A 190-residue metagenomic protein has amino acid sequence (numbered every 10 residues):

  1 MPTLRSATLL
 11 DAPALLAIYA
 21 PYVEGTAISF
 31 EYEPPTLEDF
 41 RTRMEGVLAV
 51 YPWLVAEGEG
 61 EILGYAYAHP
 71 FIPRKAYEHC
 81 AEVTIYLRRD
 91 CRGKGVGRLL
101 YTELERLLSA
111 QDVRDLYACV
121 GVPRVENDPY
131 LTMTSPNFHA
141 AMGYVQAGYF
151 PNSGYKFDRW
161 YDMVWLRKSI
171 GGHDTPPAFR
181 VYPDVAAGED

Functional and structural regions predicted by a protein language model:
T3-L15: A short beta-loop-alpha structural element at the N-terminal edge of CoA-dependent acyl/N-acetyltransferase catalytic
L16-R43: Conserved GNAT-fold acetyl-CoA-binding loop/helix
P34-D90, Y101-T102, L107, Q111 (+1 more regions): Acetyl-CoA-dependent GNAT
Y67-P70, C119-G121, N127, P136 (+3 more regions): Conserved catalytic-core motifs of GNAT/GCN5-like acyltransferases
V83, L116-A118, L166: A structural signal for short, well-ordered beta-strand segments
I85-D90, K94, V122-R124: Active-site acidic-Proline motif in GNAT/NAT acetyltransferases
L108-T134: Conserved GNAT acetyl-CoA-binding A-motif
F179-D190: Short, cationic low-complexity segments
